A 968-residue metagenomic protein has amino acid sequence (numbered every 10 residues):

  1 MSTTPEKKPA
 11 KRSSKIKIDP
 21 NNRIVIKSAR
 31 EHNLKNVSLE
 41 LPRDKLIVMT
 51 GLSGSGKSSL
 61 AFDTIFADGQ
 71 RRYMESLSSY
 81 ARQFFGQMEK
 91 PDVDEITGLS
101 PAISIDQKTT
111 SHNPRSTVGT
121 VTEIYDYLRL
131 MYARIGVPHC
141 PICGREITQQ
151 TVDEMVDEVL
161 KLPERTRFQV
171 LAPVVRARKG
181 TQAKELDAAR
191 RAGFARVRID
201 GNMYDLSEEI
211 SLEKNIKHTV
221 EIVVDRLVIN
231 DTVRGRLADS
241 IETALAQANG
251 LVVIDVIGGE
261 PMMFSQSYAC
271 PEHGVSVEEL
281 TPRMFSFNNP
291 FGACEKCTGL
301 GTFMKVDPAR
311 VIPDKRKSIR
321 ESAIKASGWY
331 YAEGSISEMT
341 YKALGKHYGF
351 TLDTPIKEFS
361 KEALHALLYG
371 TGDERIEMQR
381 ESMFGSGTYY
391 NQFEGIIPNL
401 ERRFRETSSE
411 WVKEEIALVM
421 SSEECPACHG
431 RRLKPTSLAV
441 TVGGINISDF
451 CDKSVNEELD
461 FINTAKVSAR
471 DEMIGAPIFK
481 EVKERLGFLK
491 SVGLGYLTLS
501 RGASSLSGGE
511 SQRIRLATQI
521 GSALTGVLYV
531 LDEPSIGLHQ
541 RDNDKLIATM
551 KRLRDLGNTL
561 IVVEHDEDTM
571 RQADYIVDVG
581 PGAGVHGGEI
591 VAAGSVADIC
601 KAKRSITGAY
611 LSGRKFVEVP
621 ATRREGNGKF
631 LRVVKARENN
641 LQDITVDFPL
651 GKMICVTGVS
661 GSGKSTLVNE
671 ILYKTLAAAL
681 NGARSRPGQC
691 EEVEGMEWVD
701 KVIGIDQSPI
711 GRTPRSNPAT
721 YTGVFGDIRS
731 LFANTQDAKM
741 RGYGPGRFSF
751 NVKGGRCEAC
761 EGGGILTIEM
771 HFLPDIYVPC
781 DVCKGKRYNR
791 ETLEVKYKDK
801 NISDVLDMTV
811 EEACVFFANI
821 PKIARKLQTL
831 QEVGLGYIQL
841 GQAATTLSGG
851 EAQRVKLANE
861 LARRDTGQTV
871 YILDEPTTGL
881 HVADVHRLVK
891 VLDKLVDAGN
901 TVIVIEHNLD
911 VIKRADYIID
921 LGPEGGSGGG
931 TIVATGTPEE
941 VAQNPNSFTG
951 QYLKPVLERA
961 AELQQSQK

Functional and structural regions predicted by a protein language model:
M1-K968: Conserved phosphate-binding elements of NTP-dependent enzyme cores
